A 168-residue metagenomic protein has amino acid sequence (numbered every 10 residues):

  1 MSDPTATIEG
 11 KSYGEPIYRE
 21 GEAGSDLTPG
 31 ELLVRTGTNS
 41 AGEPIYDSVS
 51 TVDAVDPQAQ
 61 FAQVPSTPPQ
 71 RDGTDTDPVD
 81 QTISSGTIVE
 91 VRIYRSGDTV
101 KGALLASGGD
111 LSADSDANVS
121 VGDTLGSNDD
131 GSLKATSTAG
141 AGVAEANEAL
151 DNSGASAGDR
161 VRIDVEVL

Functional and structural regions predicted by a protein language model:
M1-L168: Surface-exposed, low-hydrophobicity beta-strand/loop segments enriched in small/polar/acidic residues
